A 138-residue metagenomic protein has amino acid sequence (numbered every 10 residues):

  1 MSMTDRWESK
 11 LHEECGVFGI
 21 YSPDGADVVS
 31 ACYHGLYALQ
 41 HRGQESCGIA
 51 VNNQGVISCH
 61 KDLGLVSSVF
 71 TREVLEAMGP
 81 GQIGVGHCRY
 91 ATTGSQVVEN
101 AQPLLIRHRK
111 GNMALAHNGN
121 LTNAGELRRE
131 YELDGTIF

Functional and structural regions predicted by a protein language model:
M1-G125, E130-L133, I137: N-terminal glutamine amidotransferase
